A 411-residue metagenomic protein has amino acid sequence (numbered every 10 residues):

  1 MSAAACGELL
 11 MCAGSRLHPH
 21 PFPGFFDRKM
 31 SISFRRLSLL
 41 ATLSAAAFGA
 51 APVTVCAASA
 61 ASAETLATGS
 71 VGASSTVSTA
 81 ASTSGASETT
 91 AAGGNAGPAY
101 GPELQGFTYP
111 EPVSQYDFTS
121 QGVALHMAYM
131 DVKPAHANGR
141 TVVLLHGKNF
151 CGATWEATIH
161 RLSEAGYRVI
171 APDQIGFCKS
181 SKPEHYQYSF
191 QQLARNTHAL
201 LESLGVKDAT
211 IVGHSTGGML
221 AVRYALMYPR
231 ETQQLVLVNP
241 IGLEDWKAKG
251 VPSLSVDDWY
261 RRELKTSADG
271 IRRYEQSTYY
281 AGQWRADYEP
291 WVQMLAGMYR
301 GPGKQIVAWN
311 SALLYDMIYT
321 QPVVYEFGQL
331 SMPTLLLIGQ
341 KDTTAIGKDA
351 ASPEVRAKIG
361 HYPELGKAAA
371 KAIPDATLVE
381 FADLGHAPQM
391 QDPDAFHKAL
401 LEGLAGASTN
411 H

Functional and structural regions predicted by a protein language model:
P102-V132: N-terminal cap/lid segment of alpha/beta-hydrolase-fold proteins
S114, A153, Q174-F190, W246: Glycine-rich "HGGG/HGxG" loop immediately N-terminal to the catalytic nucleophile of the alpha/beta-hydrolase
L125, V132-K179: Conserved HGGG/HGGXW glycine-rich cap/lid loop of the alpha/beta-hydrolase fold
Q191-A209: Conserved acidic catalytic loop of the alpha/beta-hydrolase fold
L226, L235-T266: Flexible "cap/lid" loop of the alpha/beta hydrolase fold
T266-F327: Conserved alpha/beta-hydrolase catalytic His-Asp/Glu region
G301-L365: Conserved serine/cysteine hydrolase catalytic core
E364-A368, A372-H411: Catalytic active-site module of serine/aspartate enzymes centered on a nucleophile-bearing elbow/loop
